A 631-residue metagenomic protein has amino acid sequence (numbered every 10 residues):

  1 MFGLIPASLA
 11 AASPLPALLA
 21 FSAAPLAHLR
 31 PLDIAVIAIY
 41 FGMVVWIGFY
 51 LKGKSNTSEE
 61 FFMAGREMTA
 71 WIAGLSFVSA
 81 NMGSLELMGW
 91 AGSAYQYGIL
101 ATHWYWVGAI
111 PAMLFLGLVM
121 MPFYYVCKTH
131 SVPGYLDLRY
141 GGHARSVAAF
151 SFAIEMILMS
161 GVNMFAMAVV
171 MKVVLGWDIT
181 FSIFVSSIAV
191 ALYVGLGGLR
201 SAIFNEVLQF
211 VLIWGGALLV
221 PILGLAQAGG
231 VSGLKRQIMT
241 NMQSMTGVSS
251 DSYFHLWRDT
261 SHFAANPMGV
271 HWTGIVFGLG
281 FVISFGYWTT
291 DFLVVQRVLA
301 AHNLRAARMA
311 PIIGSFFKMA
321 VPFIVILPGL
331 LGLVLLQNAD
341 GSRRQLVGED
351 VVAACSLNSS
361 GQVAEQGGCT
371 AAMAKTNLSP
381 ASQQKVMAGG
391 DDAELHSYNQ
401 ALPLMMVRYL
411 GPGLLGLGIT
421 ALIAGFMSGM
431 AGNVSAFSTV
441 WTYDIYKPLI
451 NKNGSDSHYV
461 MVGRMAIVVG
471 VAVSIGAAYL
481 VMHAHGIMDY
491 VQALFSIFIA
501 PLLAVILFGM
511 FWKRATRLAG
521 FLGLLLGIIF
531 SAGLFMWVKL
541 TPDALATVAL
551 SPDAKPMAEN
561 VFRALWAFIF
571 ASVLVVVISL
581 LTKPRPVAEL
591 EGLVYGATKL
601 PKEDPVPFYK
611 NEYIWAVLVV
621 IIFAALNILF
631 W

Functional and structural regions predicted by a protein language model:
F2-W631: Membrane-embedded helix-loop-helix hairpins and adjacent transmembrane boundary segments in multi-pass transporters
